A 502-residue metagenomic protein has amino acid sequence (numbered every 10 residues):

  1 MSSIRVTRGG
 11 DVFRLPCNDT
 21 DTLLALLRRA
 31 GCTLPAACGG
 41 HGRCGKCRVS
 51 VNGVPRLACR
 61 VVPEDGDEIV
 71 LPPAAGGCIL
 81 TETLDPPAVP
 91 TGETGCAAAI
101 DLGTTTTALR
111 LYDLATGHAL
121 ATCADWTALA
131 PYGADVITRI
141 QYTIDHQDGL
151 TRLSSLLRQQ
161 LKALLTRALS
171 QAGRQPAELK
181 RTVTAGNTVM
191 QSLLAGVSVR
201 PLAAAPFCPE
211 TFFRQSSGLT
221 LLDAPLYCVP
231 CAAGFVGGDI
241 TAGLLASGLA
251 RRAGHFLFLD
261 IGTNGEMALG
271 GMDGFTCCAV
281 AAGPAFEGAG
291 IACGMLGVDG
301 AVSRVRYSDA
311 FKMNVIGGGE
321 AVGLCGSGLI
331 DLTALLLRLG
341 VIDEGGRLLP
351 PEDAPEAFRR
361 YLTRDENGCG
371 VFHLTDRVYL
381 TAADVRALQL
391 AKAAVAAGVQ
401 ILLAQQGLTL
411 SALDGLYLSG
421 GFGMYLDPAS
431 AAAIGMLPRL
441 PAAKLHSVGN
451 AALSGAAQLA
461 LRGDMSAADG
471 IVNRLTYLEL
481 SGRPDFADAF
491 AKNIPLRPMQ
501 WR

Functional and structural regions predicted by a protein language model:
I4, A74, T81-T83, D223-T241 (+2 more regions): Acidic, glycine/GT-rich loop-and beta-edge segments that sit at the periphery of enzyme/chaperone cores
I4, G53-L102, T107: Fe-S ferredoxin-like electron-transfer domains and their immediately adjacent linker/connector regions across
T33-E64: Local cysteine-cluster metal-coordination motifs and their immediate loop/turn environment, predominantly Fe-S cluster
L109, G117-D135, P201-S216, A242 (+2 more regions): Glycine-rich phosphate-binding loop of actin/hexokinase-like ATP-binding domains
Q160-Q171, I240-G243, Q389-S411: Phosphate/ATP-binding catalytic cores across multiple sugar-kinase/actin-like superfamilies, primarily ASKHA
R174-C208, A429, A433-P438: Short beta-strand-loop/turn "lid" adjacent to the catalytic site in phosphate-handling enzymes
G271-D273, A404, L408-I471: Catalytic phosphate/nucleotide-handling subdomain of diverse soluble enzymes
L337-Q406: A contiguous, well-structured pocket-lining segment that forms one wall/lid of small-molecule binding clefts in soluble
